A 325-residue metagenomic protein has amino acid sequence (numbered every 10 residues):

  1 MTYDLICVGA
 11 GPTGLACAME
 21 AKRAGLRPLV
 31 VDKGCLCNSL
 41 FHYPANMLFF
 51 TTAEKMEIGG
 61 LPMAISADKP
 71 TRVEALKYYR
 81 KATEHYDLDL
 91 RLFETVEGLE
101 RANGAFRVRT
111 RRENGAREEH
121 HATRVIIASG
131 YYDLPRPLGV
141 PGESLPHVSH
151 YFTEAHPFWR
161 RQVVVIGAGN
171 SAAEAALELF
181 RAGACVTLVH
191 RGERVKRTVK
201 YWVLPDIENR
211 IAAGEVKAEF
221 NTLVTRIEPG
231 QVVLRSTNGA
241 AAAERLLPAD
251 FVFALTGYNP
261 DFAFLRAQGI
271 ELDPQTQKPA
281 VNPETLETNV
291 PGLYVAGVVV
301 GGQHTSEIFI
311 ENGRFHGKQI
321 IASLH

Functional and structural regions predicted by a protein language model:
M1-T13, R161-G169: Beta1/beta-strand and adjacent pyrophosphate-binding region of the FAD-binding site in flavoprotein oxidoreductases
T2-Y3, H121-T123, R160, P229 (+2 more regions): Active-site acidic short loop of glycosyltransferases
Y3, A10-L88, A173-Y201, D273-Q275: Beta1-alpha1 glycine-rich phosphate/pyrophosphate-binding loop at the start of Rossmann-like nucleotide-binding domains
A10, S129-G130, T256-G257: Glycine-rich, N-terminal phosphate-binding loop of Rossmann-like dinucleotide-binding domains
D87-A122, R181-T276: A Rossmann-like FAD-binding core segment of flavoenzymes
R101-G104, G115-L188, G192-V203: Predominantly flavin-linked oxidoreductase catalytic cores and closely associated redox partners
E143-P157, Y258-E307: FAD-site-proximal beta/loop scaffold in flavoenzymes
A296-H325: A conserved FAD-binding loop/helix module that cradles the flavin
